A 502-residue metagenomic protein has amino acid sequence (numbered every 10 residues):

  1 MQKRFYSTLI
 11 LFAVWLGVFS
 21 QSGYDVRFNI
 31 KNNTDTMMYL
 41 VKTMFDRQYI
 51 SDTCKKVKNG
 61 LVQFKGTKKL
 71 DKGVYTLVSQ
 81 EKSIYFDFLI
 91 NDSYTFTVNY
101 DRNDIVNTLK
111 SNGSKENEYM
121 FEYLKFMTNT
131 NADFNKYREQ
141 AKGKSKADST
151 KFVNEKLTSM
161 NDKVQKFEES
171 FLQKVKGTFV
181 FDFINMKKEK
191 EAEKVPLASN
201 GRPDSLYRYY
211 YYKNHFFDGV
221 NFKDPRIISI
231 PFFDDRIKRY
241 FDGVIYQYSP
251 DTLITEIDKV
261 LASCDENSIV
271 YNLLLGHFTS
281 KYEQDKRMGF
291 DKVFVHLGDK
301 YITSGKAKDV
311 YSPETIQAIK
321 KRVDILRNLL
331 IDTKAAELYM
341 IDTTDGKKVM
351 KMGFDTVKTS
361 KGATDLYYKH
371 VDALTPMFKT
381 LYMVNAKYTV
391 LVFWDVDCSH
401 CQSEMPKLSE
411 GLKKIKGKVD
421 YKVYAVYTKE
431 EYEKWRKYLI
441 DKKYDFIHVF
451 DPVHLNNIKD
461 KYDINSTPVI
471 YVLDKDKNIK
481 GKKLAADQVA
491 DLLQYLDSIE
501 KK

Functional and structural regions predicted by a protein language model:
M1-N29, I499-K502: Bacterial Sec-dependent N-terminal signal peptides
Q21-K176, M186-K187, E191-F216, K223: A non-transmembrane, solvent-exposed segment enriched in polar/low-complexity residues
T76-V78, S466-K502: Non-catalytic, surface beta->alpha helical segment in thiol-disulfide oxidoreductase systems
P313-L381, L492-Q494, S498-K501: N-terminal "domain-start" segment that seeds a small globular fold
D355-S409, K422-V426: Short active-site neighborhood of thiol/selenol oxidoreductases, capturing the structured segment around
Q402-I440, H454-D460: Structural microenvironment flanking redox-active thiols in thiol-disulfide oxidoreductases
L439-Y471, K475-D476: Short, internal strand/loop/helix patches that form the active-site neighborhood or redox-interaction surface
